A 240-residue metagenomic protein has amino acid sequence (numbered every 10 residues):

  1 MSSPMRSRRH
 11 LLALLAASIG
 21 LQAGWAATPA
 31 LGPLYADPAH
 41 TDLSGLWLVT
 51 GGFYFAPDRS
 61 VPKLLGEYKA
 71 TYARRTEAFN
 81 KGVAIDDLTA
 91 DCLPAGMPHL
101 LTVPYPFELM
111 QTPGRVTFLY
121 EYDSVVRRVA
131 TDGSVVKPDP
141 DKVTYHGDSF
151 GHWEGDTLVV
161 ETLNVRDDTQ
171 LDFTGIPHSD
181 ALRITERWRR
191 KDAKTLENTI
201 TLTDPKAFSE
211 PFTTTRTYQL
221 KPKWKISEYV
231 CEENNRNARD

Functional and structural regions predicted by a protein language model:
S2, W25-D240: PEST-like low-complexity, intrinsically disordered acidic/proline/serine-rich tracts that flank trafficking/processing
S2-L14: Bacterial N-terminal signal peptides that target proteins for export
A13-Q22: Bacterial N-terminal signal peptides
